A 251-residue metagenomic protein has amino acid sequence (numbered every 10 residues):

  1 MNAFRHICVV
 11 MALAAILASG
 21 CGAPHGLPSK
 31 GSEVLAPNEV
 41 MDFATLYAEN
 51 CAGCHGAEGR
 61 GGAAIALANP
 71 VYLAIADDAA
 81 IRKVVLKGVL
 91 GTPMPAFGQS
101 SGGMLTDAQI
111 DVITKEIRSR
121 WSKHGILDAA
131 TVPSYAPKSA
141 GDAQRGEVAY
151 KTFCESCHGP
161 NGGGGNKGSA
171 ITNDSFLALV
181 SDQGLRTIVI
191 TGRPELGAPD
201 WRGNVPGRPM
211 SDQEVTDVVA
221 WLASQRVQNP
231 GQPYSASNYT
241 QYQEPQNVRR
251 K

Functional and structural regions predicted by a protein language model:
M1-M11: Bacterial N-terminal signal peptides that target proteins for export
L17-G20: C-terminal motif of bacterial Sec signal peptides marking the signal peptidase cleavage site
A23, G53-G56, N69, K115 (+2 more regions): Disulfide-rich extracellular modules and peptides
P24-E33, P37, M41, T45-A48 (+3 more regions): Flexible coil segments in periplasmic/lumen-exposed cytochrome c-class electron-transfer proteins
E33, P37, A44, G56 (+4 more regions): Gly/Gly-Pro-rich "capping" loops immediately C-terminal to redox-active cysteine motifs in periplasmic/lumenal
A48-C51, A64, G91, K151 (+2 more regions): Disulfide-stabilized extracellular ectodomain repeats and their linkers
V89-L90, W121, R193: Short alpha-helix boundary/capping elements
